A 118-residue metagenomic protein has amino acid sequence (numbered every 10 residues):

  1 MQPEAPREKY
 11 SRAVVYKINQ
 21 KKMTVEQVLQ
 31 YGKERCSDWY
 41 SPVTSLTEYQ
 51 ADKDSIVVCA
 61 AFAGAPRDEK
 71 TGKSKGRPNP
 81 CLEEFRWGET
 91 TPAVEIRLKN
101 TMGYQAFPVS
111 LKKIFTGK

Functional and structural regions predicted by a protein language model:
M1-K118: Histidine-/acidic-rich catalytic cores in large beta-rich domains
